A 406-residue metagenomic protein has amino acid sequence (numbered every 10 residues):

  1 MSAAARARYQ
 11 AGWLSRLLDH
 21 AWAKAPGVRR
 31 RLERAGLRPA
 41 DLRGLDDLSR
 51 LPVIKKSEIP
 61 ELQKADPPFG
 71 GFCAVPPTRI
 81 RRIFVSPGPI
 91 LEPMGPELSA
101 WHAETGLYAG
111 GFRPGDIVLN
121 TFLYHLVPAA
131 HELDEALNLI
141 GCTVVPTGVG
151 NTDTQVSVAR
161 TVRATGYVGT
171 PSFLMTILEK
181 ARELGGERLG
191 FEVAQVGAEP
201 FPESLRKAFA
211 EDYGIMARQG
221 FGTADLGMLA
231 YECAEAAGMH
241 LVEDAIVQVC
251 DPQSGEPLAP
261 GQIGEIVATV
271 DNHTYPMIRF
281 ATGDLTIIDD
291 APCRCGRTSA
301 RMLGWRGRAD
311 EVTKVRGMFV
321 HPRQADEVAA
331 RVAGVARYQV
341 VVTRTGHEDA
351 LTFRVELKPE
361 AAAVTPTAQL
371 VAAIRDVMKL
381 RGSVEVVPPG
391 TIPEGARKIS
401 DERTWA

Functional and structural regions predicted by a protein language model:
M1-A109, R113, S254, H347-T352 (+4 more regions): Nucleotide 5′-phosphate-binding alpha/beta core
A35, D46, V53-D212, R218 (+2 more regions): Active-site phosphate/ATP/adenylate-binding loop shared across adenylate-forming ligases
I117-N120, V267, R354: Short, well-ordered beta-strand segments
V144, A217, V247, Y338-V340 (+1 more regions): Generic structural signal for residues in well-ordered beta-strands
Y167, D271-L380, A396-R397: AMP-binding/adenylate-forming catalytic core of the ANL superfamily
F201-P292: Conserved AMP-binding/adenylate-forming
